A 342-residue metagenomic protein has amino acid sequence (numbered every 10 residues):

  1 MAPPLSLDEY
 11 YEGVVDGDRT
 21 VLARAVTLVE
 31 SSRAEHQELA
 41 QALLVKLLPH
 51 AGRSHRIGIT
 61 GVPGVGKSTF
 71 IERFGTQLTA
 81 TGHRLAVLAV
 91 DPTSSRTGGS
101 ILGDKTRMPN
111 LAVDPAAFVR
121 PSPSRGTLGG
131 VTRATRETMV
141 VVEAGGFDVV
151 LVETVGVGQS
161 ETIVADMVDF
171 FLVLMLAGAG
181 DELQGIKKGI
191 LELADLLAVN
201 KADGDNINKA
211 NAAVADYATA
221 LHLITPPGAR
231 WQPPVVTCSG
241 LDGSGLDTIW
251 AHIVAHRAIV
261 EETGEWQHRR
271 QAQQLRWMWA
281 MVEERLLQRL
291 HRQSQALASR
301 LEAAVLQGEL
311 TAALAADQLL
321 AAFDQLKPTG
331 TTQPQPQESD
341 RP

Functional and structural regions predicted by a protein language model:
L5-I57, V65, I71-S160, M167-L174 (+1 more regions): Nucleotide-state-sensitive switch-loop elements of NTP-binding domains
D18, K327-P342: Intrinsically disordered, low-complexity terminal tails and inter-domain linkers enriched for S/T/G/P/D/E
L22-R24, T237, T248-D324: Long, well-ordered amphipathic alpha-helical subdomains in the mid-to-C-terminal portions of large enzyme subunits
V62: P-loop (Walker A) phosphate-binding loop of NTP-binding proteins
I101, T138, I163, M167 (+5 more regions): Alpha-helical scaffold elements adjacent to nucleotide-binding pockets in ATP/GTP-utilizing enzyme cores
S122, V173-L176, A198-K201, T237-C238: Conserved beta-strand segments of the P-loop GTPase G domain that flank and frequently precede/overlap
A177-N208: Flexible active-site lid/hinge loop adjacent to a nucleotide/diphosphate and Mg2+-phosphate binding pocket
L196, A202-I259: Canonical P-loop GTPase G-domain recognition
